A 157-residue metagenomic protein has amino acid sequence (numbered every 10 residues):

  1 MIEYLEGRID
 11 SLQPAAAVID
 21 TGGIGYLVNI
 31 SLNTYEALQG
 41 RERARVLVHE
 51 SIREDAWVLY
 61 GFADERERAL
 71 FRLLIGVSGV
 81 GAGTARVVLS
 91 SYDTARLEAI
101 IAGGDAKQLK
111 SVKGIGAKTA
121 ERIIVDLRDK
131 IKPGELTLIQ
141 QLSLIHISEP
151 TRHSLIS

Functional and structural regions predicted by a protein language model:
M1, L70-G76, V87-V88, I100 (+2 more regions): Residue-level recognition of specific faces of alpha-helices
M1-G76, A82: Structure-specific DNA junction-binding interface
V18-G22, L89, I101, S157: Short, acidic/hydrophobic/Gly-rich beta-strand patch recurrent on exposed beta strands that often constitutes part
E50, W57-F62, A82-I101, R122-P133: Amphipathic, charged-and-aliphatic alpha-helical interface segments that function as noncatalytic docking
G104: Nuclease catalytic cores that cleave nucleic-acid phosphodiester bonds, predominantly acidic two-metal-ion
P133-S148: Intrinsically disordered, low-complexity linkers and terminal tails enriched in Pro/Gly and often acidic or mixed-charge
I145-S157: Single conserved hydrophobic/aromatic residue that forms the stacking wall/gate of nucleotide- or nucleobase-binding
